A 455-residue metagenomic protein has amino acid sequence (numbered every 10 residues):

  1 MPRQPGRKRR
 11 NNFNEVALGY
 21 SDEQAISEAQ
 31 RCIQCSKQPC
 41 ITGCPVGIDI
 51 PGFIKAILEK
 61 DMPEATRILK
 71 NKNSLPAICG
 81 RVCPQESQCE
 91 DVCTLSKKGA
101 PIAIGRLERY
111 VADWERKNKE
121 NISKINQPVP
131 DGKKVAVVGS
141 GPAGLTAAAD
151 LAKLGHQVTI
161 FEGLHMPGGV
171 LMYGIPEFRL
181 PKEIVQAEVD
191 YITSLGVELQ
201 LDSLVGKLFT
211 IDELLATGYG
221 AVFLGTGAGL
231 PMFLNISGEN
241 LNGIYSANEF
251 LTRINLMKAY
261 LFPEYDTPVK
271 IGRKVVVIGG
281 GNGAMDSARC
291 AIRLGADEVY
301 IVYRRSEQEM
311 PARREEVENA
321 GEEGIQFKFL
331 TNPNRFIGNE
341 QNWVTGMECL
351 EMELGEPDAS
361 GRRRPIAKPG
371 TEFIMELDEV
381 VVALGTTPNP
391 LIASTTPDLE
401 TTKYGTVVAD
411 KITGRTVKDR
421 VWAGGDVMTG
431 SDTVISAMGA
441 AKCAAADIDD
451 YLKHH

Functional and structural regions predicted by a protein language model:
R9-E28, I48-R81, K98-N126, I254: Ferredoxin-type iron-sulfur electron-transfer modules in oxidoreductases and energy-metabolism complexes
E64, V129, K134-V138, Q186-I236 (+4 more regions): Feature captures the FAD/FMN-dependent oxidoreductase FAD-binding
S74, G141-A143, M166, G281-G283 (+1 more regions): Residue-level detector of alpha-helix initiation sites
V111-V129, A187-K207, F233-L294, T402-I412 (+1 more regions): Glycine-rich dinucleotide-binding loop and its adjacent helix/turn
K134-T159, A284-I292: N-terminal Rossmann-like FAD-binding beta1-loop-alpha1 element of flavoenzymes
I160, L164-Q200, A288-R335: Rossmann-like dinucleotide-binding cores of NAD(P)H-dependent redox enzymes
N240-G272, P357-S431: FAD-site-proximal beta/loop scaffold in flavoenzymes
S287, V427-H455: A conserved FAD-binding loop/helix module that cradles the flavin
